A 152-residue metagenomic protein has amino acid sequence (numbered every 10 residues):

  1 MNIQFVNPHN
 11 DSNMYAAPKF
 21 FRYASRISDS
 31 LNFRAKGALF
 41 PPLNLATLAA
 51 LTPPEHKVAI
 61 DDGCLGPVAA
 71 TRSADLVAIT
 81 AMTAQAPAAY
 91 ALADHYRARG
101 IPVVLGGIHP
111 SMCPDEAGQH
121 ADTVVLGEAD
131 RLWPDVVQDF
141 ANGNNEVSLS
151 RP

Functional and structural regions predicted by a protein language model:
M1-N2, A98: Polar low-complexity intrinsically disordered regions
N2-G37: Short glycine-rich His-centered loop
G37-A38, M82: Short acidic-aromatic active-site loops that bind/stabilize oxyanions
N44, L48-P152: Glycine-rich beta-alpha loop elements in corrinoid/cobalamin-binding modules across cobalamin-dependent enzymes
